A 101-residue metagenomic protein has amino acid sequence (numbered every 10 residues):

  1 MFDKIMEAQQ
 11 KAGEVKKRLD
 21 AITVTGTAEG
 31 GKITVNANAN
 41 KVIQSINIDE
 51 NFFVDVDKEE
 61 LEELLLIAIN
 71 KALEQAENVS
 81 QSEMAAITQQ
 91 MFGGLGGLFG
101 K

Functional and structural regions predicted by a protein language model:
M1-T25, E74-K101: Long amphipathic alpha-helical segments used for membrane anchoring, targeting, substrate engagement, or oligomerization
I5, K41, L65: Residue-level signature of catalytic and energy-coupling elements of molecular machines, predominantly ATP/GTP-dependent
L19, L61-L64: Generic leucine side-chain signal with a strong bias for well-ordered alpha-helical environments
T27-N47: N-terminal intrinsically disordered, cationic/polar leader segments that include organellar targeting peptides
I46-K58: A short interface-forming secondary-structure element
D57-L61, E83: Conserved acidic
L64, A68-A76: Stable alpha-helical structural segments in soluble proteins, enriched in small hydrophobic residues
